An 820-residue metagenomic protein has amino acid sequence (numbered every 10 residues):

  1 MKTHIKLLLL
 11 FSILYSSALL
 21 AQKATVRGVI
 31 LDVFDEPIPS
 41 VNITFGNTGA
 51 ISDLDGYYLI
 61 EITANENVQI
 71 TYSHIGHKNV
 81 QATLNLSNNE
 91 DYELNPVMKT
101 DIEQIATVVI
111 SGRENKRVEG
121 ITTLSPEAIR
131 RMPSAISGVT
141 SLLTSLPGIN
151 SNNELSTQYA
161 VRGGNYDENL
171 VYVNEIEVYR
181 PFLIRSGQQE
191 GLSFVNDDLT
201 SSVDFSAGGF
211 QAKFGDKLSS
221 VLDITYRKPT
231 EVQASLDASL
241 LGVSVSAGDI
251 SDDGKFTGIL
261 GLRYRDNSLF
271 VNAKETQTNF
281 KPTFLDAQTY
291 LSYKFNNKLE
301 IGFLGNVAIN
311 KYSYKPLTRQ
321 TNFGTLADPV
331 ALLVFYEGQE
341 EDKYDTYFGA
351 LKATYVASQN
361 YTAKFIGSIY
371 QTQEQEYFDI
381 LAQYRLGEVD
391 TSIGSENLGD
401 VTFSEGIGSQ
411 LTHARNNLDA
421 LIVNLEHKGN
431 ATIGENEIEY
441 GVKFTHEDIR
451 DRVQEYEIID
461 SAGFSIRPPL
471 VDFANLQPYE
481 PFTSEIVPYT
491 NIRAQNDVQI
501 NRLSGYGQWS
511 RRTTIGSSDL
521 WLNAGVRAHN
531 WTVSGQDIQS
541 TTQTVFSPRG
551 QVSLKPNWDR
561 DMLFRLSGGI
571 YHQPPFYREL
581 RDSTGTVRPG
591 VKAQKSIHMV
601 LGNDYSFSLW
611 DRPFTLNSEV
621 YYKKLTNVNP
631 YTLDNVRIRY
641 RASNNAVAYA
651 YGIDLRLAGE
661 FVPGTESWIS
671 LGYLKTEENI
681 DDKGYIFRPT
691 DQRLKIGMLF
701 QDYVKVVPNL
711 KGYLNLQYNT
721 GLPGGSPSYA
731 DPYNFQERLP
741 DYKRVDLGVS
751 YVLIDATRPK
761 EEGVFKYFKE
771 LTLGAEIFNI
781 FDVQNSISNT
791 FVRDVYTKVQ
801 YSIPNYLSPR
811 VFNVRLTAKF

Functional and structural regions predicted by a protein language model:
L31-E36, N42-T44, S73-H77, S87-M132 (+3 more regions): Short, acidic, small-residue-rich periplasmic hinge/interaction motif at the N-terminus of Gram-negative outer-membrane
K78, N85-N88, E114-F210, V221 (+1 more regions): Periplasmic N-terminal accessory/gating domains of Gram-negative outer-membrane beta-barrel systems
S235, L241-Y264, Q277-P316, E340-Q371 (+1 more regions): Transmembrane beta-barrel wall of Gram-negative outer-membrane proteins
K294, K298-I309, Q339-D537, N617-V620 (+1 more regions): Face-selective signature of the C-terminal outer-membrane beta-barrel domain
K364-S368, Q375, R565, A593-Y651 (+3 more regions): Membrane-embedded beta-barrel scaffold of Gram-negative outer-membrane proteins
A420-I422, K443, I492-K623: Structural signature of Gram-negative outer-membrane beta-barrels, strongest in the C-terminal barrel of TonB-dependent
I515-L520, Y622-K624, S643-P727, R815-K819: Gram-negative outer-membrane beta-barrel transporters
G664-S667, G721-S726, Y751-F820: C-terminal beta-signal and adjacent terminal beta-strands/loops of Gram-negative outer-membrane beta-barrel proteins
